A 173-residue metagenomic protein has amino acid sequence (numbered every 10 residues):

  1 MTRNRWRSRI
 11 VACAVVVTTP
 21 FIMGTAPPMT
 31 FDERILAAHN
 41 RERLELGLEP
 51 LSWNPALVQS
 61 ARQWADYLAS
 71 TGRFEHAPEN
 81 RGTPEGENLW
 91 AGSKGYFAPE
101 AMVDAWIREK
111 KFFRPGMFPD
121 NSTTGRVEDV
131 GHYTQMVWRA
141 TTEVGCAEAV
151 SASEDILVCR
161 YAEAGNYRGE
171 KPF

Functional and structural regions predicted by a protein language model:
T2-C13: Bacterial N-terminal signal peptides that target proteins for export
C13-A14, T18-P20, A38: Compositionally biased, intrinsically disordered low-complexity segments
V17-M29: Bacterial Sec-dependent signal peptides at the C-terminal "C-region" and cleavage site
P20-F21, E45-E49, G86-S93: Charged, low-complexity surface segments at secondary-structure and domain boundaries
F21-I22, H39-N40, G47, F112 (+1 more regions): Generic signal for short, ordered secondary-structure residues within or immediately flanking folded domains
A26-E85: Short, well-ordered surface patches within globular domains
N80-F173: A well-ordered secondary-structure block
